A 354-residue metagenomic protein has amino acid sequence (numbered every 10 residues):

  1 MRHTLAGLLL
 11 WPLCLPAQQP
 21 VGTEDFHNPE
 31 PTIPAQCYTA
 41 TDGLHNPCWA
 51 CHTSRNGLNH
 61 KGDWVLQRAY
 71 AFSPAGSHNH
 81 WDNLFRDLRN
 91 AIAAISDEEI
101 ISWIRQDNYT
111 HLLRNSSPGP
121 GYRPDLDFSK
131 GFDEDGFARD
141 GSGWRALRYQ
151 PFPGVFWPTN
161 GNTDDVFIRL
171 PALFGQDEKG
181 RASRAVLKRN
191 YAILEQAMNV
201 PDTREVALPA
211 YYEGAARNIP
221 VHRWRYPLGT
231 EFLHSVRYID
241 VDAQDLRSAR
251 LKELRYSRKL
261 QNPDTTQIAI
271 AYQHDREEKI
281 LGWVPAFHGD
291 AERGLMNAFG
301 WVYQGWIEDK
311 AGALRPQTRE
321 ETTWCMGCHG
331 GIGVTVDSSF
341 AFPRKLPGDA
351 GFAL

Functional and structural regions predicted by a protein language model:
M1-H3: Positively charged n-region of N-terminal signal peptides that target proteins for export
L9-A17: Hydrophobic h-region of N-terminal signal peptides that target proteins for export in Gram-negative bacteria
L15, E30-P31, G214-A216, L233-D240 (+2 more regions): Short amphipathic alpha-helical surface micro-motifs
A17-R114, G121, L246-L354: Sequence context surrounding c-type heme c attachment/ligation sites in exported
A40, H45-W49, T53-D240: Extracytoplasmic redox metalloprotein regions
